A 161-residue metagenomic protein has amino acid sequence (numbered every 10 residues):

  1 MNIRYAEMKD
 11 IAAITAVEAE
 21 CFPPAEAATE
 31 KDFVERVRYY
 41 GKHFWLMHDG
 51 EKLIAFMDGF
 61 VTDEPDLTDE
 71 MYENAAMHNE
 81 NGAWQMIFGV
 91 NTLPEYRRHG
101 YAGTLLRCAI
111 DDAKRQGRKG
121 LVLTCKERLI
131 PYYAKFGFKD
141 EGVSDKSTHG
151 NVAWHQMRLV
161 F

Functional and structural regions predicted by a protein language model:
M1-I14: A short beta-loop-alpha structural element at the N-terminal edge of CoA-dependent acyl/N-acetyltransferase catalytic
A6, V90-T92: Hydrophobic adenine-recognition pocket in adenosine-nucleotide-binding enzymes
P23, A134-V143: Conserved acetyl-CoA-binding loop of GNAT-fold acetyltransferases
P24-G50, I54-M77: Active-site rim helix/loop that mediates acceptor-substrate recognition in acyltransferases
A55-V90, R97, S147-W154: Conserved acyl-donor/pantetheine-binding loop and adjacent beta-alpha core of acyl/acetyltransferases and related
Y96-C108: Conserved acetyl-CoA pyrophosphate-binding loop and the N-cap/start of the following alpha-helix in GNAT-like
L106, A113-C125: Conserved GNAT acetyl-CoA-binding A-motif
K126-E127, F136, K146-F161: C-terminal "cap" of GNAT-fold acetyltransferases
